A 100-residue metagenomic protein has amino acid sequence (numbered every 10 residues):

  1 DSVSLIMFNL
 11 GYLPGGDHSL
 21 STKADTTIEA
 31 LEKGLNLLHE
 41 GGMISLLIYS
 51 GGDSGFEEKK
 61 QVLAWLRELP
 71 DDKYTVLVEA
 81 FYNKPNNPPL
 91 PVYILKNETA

Functional and structural regions predicted by a protein language model:
S2-V3, G41: A general structural motif
V3-K33: Mobile active-site "lid"/loop adjacent to the S-adenosyl-L-methionine
Y12-L13, Y49-S54: Short "lid" loop at the C-terminus of a central beta-strand within the Rossmann-like core of SAM-dependent
E32-N36, A64-R67: Surface-exposed alpha-helical segments enriched in charged/polar residues
L37-I48: Conserved beta-strand signature within the Rossmann-like core of class I S-adenosyl-L-methionine
D53-A100: Class I S-adenosyl-L-methionine
